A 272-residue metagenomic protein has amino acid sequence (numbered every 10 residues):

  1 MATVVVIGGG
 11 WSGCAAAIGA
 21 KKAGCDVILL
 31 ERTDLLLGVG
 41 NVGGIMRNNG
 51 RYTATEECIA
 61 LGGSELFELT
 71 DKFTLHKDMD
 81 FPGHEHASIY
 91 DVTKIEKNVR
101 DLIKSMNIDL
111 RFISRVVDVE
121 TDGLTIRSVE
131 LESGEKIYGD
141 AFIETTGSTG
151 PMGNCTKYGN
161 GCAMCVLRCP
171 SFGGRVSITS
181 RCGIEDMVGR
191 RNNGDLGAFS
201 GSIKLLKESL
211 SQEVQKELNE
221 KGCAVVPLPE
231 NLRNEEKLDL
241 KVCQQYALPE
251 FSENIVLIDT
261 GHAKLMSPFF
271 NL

Functional and structural regions predicted by a protein language model:
M1-T3, I113: Phosphate-coordination loops involved in phosphoryl transfer and adenosine-cofactor binding
T3-I28: N-terminal Rossmann-like FAD-binding beta1-loop-alpha1 element of flavoenzymes
W11, A15, K22, Y90 (+5 more regions): Conserved active-site and cofactor/substrate-binding residues in soluble primary-metabolism enzymes
A17, V99-R100, Q215, L272: Short amphipathic alpha-helical segments and helix-helix/interface helices
G19, C25-D26, E31-D118, P151 (+1 more regions): Conserved N-terminal/central alpha/beta ligand/cofactor-binding core
L110-F251, I255, A263-L272: Predominantly flavin-linked oxidoreductase catalytic cores and closely associated redox partners
